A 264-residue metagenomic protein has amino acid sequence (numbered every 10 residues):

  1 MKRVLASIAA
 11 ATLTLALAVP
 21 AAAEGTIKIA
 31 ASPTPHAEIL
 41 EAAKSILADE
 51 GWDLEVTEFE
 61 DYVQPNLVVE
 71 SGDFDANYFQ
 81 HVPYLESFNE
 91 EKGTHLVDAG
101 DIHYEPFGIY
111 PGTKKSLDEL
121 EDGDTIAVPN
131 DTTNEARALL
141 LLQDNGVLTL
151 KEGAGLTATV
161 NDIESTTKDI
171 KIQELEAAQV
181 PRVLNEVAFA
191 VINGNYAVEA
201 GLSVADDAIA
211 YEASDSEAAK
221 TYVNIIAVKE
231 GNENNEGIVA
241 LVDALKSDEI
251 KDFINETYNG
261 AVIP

Functional and structural regions predicted by a protein language model:
E24-T34, W52-E58, T125-I126: Short, well-ordered beta-strand elements
V56-L67, G155-R182: Short helix-initiation/N-cap motifs at beta->coil->alpha
Y62-G93, K115, E199-G201: Pocket-flanking alpha-helical
E70-Q80, D124, V147, K168-K171 (+1 more regions): Alpha-to-beta junction loops
S87-A99, K114, E186, V191 (+1 more regions): Ligand-binding "clamshell"
A99-L148: A conserved helix-loop-strand patch within extracytoplasmic ligand-binding domains of the periplasmic binding
P106-L117, Y222-N235: A bilobed periplasmic-binding-protein/Venus flytrap-type ligand-binding module shared by bacterial periplasmic
A136-Q143, L245-P264: Periplasmic-binding protein-like
